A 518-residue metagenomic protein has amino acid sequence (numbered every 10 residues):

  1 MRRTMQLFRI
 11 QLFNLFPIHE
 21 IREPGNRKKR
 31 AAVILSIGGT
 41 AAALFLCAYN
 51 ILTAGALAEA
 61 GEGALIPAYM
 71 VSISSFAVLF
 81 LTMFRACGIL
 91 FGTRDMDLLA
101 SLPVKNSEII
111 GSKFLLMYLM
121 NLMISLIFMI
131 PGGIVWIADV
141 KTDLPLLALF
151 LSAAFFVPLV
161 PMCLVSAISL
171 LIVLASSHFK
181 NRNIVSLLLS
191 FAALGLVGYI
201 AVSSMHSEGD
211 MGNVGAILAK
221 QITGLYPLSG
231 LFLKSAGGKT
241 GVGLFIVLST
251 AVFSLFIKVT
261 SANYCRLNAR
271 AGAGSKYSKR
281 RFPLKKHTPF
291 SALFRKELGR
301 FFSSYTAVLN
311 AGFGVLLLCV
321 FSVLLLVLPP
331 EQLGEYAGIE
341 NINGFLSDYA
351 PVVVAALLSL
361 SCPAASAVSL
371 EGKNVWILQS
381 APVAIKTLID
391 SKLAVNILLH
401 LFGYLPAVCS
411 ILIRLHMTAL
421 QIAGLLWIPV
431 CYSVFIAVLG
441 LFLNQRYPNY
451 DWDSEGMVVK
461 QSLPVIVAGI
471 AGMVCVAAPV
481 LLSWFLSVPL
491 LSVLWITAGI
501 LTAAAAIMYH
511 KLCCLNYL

Functional and structural regions predicted by a protein language model:
M1-M96, N106-W376, I385-L518: Hydrophobic alpha-helical transmembrane segments of membrane proteins
